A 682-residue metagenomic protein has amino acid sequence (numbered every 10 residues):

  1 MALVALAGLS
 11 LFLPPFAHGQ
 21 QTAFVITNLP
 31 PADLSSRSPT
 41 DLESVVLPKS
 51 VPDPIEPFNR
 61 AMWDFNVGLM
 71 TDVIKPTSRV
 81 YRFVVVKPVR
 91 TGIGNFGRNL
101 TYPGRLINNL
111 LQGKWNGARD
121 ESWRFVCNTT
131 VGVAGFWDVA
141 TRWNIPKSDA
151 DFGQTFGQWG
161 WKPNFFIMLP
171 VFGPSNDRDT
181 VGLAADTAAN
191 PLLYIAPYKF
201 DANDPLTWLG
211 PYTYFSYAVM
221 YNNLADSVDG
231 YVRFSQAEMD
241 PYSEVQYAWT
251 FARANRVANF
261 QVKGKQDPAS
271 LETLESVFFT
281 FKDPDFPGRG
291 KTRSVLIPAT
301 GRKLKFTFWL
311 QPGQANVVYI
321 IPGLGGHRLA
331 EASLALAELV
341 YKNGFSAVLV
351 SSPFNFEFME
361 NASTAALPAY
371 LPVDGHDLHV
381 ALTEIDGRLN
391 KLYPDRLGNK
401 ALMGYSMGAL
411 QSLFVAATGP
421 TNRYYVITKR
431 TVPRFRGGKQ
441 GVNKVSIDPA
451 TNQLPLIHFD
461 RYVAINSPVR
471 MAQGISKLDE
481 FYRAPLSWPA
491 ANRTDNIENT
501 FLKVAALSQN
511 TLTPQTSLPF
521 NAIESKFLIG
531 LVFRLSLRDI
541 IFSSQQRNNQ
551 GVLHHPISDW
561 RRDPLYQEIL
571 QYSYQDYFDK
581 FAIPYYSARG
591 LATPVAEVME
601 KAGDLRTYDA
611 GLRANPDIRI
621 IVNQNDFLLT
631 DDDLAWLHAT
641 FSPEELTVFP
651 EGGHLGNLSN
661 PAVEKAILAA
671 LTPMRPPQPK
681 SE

Functional and structural regions predicted by a protein language model:
G19-W115, D204-K263, Q678-E682: N-terminal targeting leaders of membrane proteins
G264-G313: N-terminal cap/lid segment of alpha/beta-hydrolase-fold proteins
W309-F356, D631: Short, surface-exposed "cap/lid" segments of acyl-processing enzymes
L367-L392: Alpha/beta-hydrolase active-site loop
V415-L565: Alpha/beta-hydrolase-fold enzymes
E600, F627-D633: Conserved alpha/beta-hydrolase "acid-adjacent" motif
A614, I620-V622: Short beta-strand/loop motif that positions the catalytic acidic residue of the alpha/beta-hydrolase fold
G652-V663: Catalytic histidine-centered segment of alpha/beta-hydrolase-like enzymes
